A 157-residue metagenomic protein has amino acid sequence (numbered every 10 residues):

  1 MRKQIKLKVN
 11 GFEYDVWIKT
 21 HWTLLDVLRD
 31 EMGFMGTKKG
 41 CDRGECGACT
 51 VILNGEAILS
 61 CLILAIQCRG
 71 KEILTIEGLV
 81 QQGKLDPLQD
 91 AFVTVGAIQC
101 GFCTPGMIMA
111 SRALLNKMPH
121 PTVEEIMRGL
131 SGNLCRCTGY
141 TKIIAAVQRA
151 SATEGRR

Functional and structural regions predicted by a protein language model:
M1-R157: Signature of N-terminal electron-transfer/Fe-S-associated modules in redox systems
